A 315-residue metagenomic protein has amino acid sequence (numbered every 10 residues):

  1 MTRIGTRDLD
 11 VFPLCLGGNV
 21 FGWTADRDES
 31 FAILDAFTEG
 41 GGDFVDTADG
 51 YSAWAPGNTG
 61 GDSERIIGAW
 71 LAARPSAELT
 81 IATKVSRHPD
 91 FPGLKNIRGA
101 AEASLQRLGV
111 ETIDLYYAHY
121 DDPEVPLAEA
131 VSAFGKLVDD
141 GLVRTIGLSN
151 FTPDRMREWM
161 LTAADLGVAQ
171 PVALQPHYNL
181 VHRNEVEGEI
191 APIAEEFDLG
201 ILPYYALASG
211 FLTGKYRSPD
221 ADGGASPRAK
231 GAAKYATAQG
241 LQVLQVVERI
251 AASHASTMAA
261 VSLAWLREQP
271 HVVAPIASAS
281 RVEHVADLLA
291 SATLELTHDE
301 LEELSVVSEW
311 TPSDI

Functional and structural regions predicted by a protein language model:
M1-E78: N-terminal binding-site loop/beta-alpha segment at the start of enzyme catalytic domains that lines or forms
R3, P13-C15, F44, E78-A82 (+5 more regions): Structural preference for beta-strand elements that scaffold enzyme active sites
G18-D28, V85-K95, E124: Active-site mouth loops of central-metabolism enzymes
D26-F37, G93-R107, M156-M160: Short, acidic/polar
T38-E39, G68-E78, L105-G109, V138 (+1 more regions): Acidic (Asp/Glu)-rich catalytic clusters
G60-I66, N96-A100, A128-A133, E187-A191: Charged helix-capping and loop-helix junction motifs
L105-P123: Active-site groove signature of glycoside hydrolases
D121, V125-V306, T311-I315: Beta/alpha (TIM)-barrel catalytic core signal, keyed to glycine-rich beta->alpha loops juxtaposed to Asp/Glu that bind
